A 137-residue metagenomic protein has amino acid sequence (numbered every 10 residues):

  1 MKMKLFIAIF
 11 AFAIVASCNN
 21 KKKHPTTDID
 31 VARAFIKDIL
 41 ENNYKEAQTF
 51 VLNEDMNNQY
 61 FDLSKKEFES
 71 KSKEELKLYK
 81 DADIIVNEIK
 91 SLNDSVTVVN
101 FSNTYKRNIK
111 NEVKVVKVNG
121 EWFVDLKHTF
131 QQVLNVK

Functional and structural regions predicted by a protein language model:
K2-I9: Sec-dependent signal peptide recognition, specifically the positively charged N-region followed immediately by
A11, F50, D62-L63, F130 (+1 more regions): Residue-level detector of alpha-helical recognition elements and their boundaries
I14-S17: C-terminal motif of bacterial Sec signal peptides marking the signal peptidase cleavage site
N19-K21: Bacterial signal peptide processing site
K23-H24, F101: A generic structural signal for short
H24, I29-D30, A34, Y44-L92: Short solvent-exposed beta->alpha transition segments
L76-L78, D83-K137: Exposed beta-sheet edge and beta->alpha loop/turn motif
